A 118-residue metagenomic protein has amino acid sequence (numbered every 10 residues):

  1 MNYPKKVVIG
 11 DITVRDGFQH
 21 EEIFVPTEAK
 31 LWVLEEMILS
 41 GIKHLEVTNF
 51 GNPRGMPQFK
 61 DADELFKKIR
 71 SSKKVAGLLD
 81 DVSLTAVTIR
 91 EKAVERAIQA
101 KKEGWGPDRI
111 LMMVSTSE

Functional and structural regions predicted by a protein language model:
M1-E22, D108-E118: N-terminal small/glycine-rich loop or linker at the start of catalytic domains across soluble metabolic enzymes
P4-V7, G41-K43, S71, V75-L84 (+1 more regions): Short, well-ordered coil/turn segments that N-cap beta-strands
I12-L31, D81-A93: Active-site mouth loops of central-metabolism enzymes
G17, M37, A97: Conserved, mostly hydrophobic/aromatic
W32, K60-S71, R96-Q99: Alpha-helical scaffolding segments of alpha/beta enzyme cores, especially the outer helices of TIM-barrel or partial
W32-T48, K101-R109: Catalytic domains of carbohydrate-active enzymes, especially glycoside hydrolases
K43-I69, M112-E118: Glycine-rich, proline-tolerant flexible connector loops at the mouths of alpha/beta enzymes
I89-E103: Catalytic cores of alpha/beta
